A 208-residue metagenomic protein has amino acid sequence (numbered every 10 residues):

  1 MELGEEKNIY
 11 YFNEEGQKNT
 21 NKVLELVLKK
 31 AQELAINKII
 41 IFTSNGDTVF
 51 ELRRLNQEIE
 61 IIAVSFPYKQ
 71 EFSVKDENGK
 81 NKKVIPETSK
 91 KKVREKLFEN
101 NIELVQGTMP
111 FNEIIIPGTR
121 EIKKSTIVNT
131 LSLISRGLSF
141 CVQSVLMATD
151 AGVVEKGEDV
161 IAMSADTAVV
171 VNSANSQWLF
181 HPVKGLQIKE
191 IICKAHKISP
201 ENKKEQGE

Functional and structural regions predicted by a protein language model:
E2-E208: Conserved mixed alpha/beta catalytic, RNA-binding, or beta-rich assembly cores of soluble enzyme, regulatory
